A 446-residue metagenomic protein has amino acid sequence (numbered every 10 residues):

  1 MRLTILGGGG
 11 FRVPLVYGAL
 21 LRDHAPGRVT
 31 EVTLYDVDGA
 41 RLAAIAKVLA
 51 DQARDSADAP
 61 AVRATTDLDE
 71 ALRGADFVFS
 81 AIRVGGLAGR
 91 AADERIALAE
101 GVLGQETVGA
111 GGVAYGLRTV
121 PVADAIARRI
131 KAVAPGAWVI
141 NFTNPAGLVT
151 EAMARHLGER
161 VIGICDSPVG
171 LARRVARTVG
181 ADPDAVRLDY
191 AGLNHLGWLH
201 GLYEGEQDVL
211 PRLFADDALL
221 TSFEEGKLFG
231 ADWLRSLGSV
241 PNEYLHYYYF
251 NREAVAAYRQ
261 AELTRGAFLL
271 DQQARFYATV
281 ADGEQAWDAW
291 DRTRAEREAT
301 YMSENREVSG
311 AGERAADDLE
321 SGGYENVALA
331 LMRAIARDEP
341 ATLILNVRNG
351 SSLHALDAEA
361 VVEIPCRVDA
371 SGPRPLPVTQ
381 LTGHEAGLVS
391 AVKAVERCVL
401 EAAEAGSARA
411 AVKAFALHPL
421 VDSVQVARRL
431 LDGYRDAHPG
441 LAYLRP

Functional and structural regions predicted by a protein language model:
R2-R28, V32: N-terminal Rossmann-like dinucleotide-binding module
H24-G27, Q52-A59, L157, V179-A181: Short helix-capping segments at alpha-helix termini
G27-A50: NAD(P)-binding Rossmann-fold cofactor-contacting core
A61-G74: Short acidic low-complexity segments
R73, F79-S80, N141: Redox-cofactor binding/interface segments in oxidoreductases and associated redox assembly factors
V84, A88-R155: Rossmann-fold NAD(P)-binding glycine/threonine-rich loop
I126-Q207: Internal, well-ordered domain-core segments that constitute the primary functional module of diverse proteins
G180-P446: Long, compositionally biased stretches enriched for glycine and/or charged residues
